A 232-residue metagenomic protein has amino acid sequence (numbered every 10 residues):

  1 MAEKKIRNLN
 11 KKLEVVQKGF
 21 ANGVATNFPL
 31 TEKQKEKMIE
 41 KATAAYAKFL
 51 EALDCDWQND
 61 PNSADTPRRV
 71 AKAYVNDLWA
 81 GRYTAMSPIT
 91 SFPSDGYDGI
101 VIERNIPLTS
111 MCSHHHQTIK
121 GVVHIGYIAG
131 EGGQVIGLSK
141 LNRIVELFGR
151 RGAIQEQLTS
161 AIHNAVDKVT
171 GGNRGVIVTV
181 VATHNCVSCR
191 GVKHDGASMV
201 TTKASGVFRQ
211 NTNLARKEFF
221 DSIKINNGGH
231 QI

Functional and structural regions predicted by a protein language model:
A2-I232: A domain-level signal for the structural core that forms small-molecule/cofactor-binding pockets and catalytic centers
